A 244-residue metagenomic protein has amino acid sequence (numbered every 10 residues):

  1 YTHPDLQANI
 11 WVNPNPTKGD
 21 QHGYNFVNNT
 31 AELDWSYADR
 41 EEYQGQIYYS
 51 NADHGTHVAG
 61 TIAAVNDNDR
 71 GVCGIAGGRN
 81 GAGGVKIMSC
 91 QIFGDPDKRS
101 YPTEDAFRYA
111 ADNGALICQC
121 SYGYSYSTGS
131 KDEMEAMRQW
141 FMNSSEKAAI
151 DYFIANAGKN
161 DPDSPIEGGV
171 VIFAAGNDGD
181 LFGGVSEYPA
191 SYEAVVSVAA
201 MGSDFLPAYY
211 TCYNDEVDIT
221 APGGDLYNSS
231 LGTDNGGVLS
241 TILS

Functional and structural regions predicted by a protein language model:
Y1-I87, D95-K98, P102-S144, A149 (+2 more regions): Active-site core segment of subtilase-fold serine proteases
T2-P4, S127-K131, D180-G184, L206-Y209: Extracytoplasmic/secreted cell-surface and envelope-processing proteins
K18, V27-N29, E187-S244: Extracellular S/T/G-rich loop segment that most often corresponds to the catalytic His/Ser-adjacent loop
I87-Q91, T220: Active-site-proximal beta-strand elements of phosphoester/diester hydrolases
I92-F93, M201: Hydrophobic pocket-lining residues within nucleotide cofactor-binding pockets
I154, G168-I172: Catalytic PLP-binding core of fold-type I/II PLP enzymes
G176: Active-site glycine-centered loops adjacent to acidic/histidine catalytic or metal-binding residues that shape
